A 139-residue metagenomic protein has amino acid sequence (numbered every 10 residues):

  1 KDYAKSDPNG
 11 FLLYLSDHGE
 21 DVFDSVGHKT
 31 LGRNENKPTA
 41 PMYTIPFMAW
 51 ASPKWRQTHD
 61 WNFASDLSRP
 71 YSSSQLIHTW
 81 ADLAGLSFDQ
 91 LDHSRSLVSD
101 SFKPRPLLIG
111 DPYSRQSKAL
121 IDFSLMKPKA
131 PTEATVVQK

Functional and structural regions predicted by a protein language model:
K1-K139: Catalytic domains that recognize anionic headgroups
